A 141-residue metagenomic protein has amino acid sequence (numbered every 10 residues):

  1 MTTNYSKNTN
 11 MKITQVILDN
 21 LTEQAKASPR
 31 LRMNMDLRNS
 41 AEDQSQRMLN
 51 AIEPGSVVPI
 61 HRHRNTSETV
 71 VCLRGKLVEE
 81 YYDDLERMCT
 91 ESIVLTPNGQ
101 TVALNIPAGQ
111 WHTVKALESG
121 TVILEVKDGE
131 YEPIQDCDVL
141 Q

Functional and structural regions predicted by a protein language model:
M1-S45, E91-T96: A short, N-terminal "cap"/entry segment at the start of jelly-roll beta-barrel domains of the cupin/DSBH fold
I13-I17, L21, R87-V94, N98 (+1 more regions): Double-stranded beta-helix
L49-N65: Conserved short histidine dyad/triad with adjacent acidic residue
S56, N65-T66, Q110, S119: A generic "binding-loop/recognition-motif" signal
I60-H61, E79-E80, A103-I106, H112-L117 (+1 more regions): Short beta-strand His + acidic residue motifs that chelate non-heme Fe in jelly-roll/DSBH and cupin folds
R62-R64, V71-C72, A116-S119: Short glycine/proline-enriched turns and hinge-like loops at secondary-structure junctions
N65-L85: Glycine- and acidic-residue-biased ligand/ion/polar-headgroup-sensing regions
